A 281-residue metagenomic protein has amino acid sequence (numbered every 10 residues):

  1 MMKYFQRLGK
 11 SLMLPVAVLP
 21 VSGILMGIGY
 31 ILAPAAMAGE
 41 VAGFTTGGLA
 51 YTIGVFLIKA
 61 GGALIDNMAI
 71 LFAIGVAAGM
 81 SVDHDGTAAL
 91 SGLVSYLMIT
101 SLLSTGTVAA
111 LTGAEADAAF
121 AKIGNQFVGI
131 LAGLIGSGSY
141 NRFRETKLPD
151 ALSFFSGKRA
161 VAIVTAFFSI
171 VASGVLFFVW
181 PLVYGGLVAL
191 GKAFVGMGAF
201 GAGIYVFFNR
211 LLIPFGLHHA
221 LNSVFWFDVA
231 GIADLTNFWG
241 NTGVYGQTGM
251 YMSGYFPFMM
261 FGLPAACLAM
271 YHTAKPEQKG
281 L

Functional and structural regions predicted by a protein language model:
M2-D150, F154-F155: Early transmembrane hairpin of solute transport permeases
R7, S11, P15-K59, L182-G280: Helix-loop-helix hairpins and the membrane-proximal interhelical loops of multi-pass alpha-helical transport proteins
I70-V76, S169, A265-L268: Hydrophobic, membrane-inserted alpha-helices
D85-L90, T165, Q278-L281: Membrane-interface alpha-helices at helix entry/exit sites of multi-pass transporters
L103-G254: Core transmembrane helix bundle of multi-pass membrane transport proteins
